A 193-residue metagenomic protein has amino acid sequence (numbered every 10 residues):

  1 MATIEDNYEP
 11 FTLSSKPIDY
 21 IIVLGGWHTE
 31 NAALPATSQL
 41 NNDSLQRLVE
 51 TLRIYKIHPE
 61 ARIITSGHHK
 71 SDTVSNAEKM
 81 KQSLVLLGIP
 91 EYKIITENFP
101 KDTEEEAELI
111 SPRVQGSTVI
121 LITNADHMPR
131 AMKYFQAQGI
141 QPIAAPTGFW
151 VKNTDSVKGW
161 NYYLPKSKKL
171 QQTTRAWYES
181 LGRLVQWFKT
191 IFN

Functional and structural regions predicted by a protein language model:
M1-L170: A structural signal for short, hydrophobic/glycine-enriched beta-strand patches
T3, T173-N193: A transmembrane-helix-recognition feature enriched in membrane-embedded lipid enzymes and envelope glyco-/phospholipid
